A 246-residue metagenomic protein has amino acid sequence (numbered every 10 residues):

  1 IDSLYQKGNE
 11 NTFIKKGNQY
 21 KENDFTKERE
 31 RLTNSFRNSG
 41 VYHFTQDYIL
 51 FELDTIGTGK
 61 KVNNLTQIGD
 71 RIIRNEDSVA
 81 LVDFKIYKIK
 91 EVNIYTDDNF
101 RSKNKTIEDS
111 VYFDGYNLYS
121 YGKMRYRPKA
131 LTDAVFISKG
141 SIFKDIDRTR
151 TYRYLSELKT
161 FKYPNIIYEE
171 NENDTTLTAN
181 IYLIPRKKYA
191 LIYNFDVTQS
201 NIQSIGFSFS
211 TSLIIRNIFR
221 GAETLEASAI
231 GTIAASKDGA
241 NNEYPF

Functional and structural regions predicted by a protein language model:
I1-F246: Immediate N-terminus of the mature polypeptide
